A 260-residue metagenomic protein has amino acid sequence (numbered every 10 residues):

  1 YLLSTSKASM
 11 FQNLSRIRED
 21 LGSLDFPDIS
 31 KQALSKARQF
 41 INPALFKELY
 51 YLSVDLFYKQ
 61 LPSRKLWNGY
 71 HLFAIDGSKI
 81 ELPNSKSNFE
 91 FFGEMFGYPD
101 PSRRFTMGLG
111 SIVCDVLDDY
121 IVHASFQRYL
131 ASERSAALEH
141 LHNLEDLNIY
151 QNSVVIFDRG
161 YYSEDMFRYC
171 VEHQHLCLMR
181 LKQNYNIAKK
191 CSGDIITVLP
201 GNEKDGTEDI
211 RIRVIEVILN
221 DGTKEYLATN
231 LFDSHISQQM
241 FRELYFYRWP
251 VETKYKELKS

Functional and structural regions predicted by a protein language model:
Y1-N13, A33, A37-I41, L45-L52 (+4 more regions): Single, function-defining residue in the core of a domain
L2, Q60-L61, P99: Short secondary-structure capping/turn segments at boundaries of alpha-helices and beta-strands
S9-F26: DNA-recognition alpha helix
P27, F73: Residues that recognize and position ribonucleotide moieties
L56: Phosphate-interacting basic helix/loop segments used at nucleotide- and nucleic-acid interfaces
K59-W67, L82-P83: Long amphipathic N-terminal alpha/beta scaffold segment
F91-G97: Short Pro/Gly-enriched beta-strand edge/turn motifs at strand-loop
